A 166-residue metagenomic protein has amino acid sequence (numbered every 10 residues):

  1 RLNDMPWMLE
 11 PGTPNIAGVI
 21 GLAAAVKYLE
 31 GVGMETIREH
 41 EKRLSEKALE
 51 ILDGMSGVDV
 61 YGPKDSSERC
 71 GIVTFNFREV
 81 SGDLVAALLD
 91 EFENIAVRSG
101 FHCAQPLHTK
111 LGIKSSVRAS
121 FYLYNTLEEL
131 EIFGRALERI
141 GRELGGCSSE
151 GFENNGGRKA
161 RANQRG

Functional and structural regions predicted by a protein language model:
R1-R161, R165-G166: Pyridoxal 5′-phosphate
